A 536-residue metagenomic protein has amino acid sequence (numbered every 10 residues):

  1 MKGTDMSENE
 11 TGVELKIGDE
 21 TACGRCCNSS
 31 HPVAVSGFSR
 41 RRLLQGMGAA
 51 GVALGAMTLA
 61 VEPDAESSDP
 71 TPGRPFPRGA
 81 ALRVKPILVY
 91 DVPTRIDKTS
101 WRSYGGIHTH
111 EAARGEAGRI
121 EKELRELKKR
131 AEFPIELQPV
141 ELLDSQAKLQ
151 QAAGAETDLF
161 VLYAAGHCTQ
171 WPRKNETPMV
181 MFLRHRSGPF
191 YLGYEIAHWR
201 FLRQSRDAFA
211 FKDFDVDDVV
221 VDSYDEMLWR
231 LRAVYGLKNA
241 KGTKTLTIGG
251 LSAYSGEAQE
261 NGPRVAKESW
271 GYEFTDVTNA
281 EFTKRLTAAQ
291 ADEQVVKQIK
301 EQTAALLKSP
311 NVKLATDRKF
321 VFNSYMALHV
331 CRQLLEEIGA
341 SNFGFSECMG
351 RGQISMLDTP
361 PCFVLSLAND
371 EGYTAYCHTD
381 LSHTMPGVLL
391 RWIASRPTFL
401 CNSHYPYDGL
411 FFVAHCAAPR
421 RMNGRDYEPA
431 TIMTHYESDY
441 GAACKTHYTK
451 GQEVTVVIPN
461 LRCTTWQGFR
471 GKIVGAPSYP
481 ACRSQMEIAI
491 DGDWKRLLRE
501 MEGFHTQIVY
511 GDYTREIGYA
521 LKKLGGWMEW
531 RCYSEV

Functional and structural regions predicted by a protein language model:
M1-F38: N-terminal secretory signal peptides
C27, E66-Q170, M179-I196, V219-W229 (+6 more regions): Metallocofactor- and cofactor-centric catalytic cores in central/energy metabolism, strongly enriched
S36-R42, A53-P70: N-terminal twin-arginine translocation
M47, W199-R396: Conserved, well-structured core segments that form the ligand-binding/active-site neighborhood of functional domains
L88, A164, E347, C401-Y405: Active-site proximal loops enriched in glycine and acidic residues that flank catalytic Cys/His/Asp and coordinate
H167, G250-A253, C348-G350, Y405 (+1 more regions): Short, glycine-/Ser/Thr-/acidic-enriched flexible segments
N369-V474: C-terminal catalytic subdomain
A443-V536: Extended hydrophobic packing segments that form well-structured cores
